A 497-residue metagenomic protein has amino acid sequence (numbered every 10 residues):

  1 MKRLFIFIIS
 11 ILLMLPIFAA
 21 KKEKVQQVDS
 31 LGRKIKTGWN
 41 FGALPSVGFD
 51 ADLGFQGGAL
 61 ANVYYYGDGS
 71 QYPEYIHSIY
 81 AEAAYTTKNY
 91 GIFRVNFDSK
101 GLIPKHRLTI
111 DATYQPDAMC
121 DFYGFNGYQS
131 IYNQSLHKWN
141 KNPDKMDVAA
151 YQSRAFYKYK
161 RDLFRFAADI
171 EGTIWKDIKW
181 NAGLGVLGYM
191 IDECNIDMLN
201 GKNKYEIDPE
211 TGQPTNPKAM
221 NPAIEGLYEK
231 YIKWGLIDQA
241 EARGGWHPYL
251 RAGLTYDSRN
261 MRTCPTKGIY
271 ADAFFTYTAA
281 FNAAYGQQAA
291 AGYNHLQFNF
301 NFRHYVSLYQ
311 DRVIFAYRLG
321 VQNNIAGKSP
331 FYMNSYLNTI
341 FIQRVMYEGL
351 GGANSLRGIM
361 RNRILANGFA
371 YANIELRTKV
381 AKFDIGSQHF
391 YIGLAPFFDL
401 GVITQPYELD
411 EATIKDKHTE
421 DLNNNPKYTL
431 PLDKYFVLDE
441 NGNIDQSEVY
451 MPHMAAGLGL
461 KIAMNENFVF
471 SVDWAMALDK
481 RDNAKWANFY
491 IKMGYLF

Functional and structural regions predicted by a protein language model:
A20-G101, T109, C194, I207-T266 (+3 more regions): Outer-membrane beta-barrel initiation region
K21-K22, Q26-N40, G67-I76, L102-L108 (+12 more regions): Short loop/turn motifs that connect adjacent beta-strands in outer-membrane beta-barrel proteins
K22-E23, Q27-D29, D111-T113, C120-D311: Transmembrane beta-strand segments of outer-membrane beta-barrel domains in Gram-negative and organellar OMPs
W39-F41, L53-G57, Y75-H77, N89-F93 (+10 more regions): Residues that define the transmembrane beta-barrel architecture of outer-membrane proteins
N40-A51, E74-T87, F93, Y270-F281 (+4 more regions): Transmembrane beta-strand segments that form the barrel wall of outer-membrane beta-barrel proteins
F49-A51, V63-Y65, A83-N89, S99-G101 (+10 more regions): Transmembrane beta-strands of outer-membrane beta-barrel pores
A240, L250, M261-Q388, T404-P406 (+3 more regions): C-terminal outer-membrane beta-barrel translocator/porin domains of Gram-negative envelope proteins and their
I462, K485-F497: Outer-membrane beta-barrel "beta-signal"
